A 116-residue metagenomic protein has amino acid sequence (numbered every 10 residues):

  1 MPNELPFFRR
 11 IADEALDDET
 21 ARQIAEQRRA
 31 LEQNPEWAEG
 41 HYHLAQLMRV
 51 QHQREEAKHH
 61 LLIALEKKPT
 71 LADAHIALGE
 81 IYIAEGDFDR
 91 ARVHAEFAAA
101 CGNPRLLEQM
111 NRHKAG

Functional and structural regions predicted by a protein language model:
M1-R22: Long, contiguous interaction/recruitment modules in multidomain scaffold/adaptor proteins
P2, V93-G116: Terminal, low-structured helical/coil segments at or just beyond the last alpha-helical repeat
A15-R29, Q51-I63, E85-F97: Structural signature of tandem alpha-helical TPR/SEL1-like repeats, specifically the intra-repeat loop/turn
Q33, K67, A100-C101: Structural marker of alpha-solenoid helical repeat scaffolds
W37, L71, N103-R105: Residue-level recognition of tetratricopeptide repeat
G40, A74, L106-E108: TPR alpha-solenoid repeat register
